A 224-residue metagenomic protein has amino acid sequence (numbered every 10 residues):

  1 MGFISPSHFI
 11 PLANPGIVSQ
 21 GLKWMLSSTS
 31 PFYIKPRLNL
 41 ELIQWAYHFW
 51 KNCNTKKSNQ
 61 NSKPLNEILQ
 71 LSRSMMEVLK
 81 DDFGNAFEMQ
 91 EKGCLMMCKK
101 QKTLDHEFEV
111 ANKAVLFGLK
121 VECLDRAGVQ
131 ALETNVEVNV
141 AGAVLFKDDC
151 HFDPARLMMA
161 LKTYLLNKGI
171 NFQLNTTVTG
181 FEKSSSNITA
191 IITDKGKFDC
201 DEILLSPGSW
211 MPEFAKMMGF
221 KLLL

Functional and structural regions predicted by a protein language model:
G2-D125: Dinucleotide-binding Rossmann-like beta1-alpha1 core, especially the glycine-rich loop that anchors the ADP
P15-G16, K183, F214-K216: Short glycine-/acidic-enriched loop or helix-start segments at secondary-structure transitions that form or flank
Q101, R126-A127, A155, G208-S209: Alpha-helix N-cap/helix-start capping motif
D105-F117, V136-E202, S206: Helical element adjacent to the flavin cofactor pocket in flavoenzyme catalytic cores
K120-E122, N171, K221: Conserved beta-strand segments of alpha/beta enzyme cores
L205-F220: Flavin (primarily FAD) binding-site architecture
